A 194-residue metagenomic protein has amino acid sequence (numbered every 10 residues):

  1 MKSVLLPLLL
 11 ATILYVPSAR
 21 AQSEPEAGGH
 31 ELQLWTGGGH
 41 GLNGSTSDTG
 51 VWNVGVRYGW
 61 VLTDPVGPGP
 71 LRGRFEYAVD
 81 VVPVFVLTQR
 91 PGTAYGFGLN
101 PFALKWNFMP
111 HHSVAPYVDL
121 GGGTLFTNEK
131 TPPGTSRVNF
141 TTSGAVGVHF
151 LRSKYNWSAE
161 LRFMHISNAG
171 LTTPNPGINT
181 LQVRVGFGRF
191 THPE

Functional and structural regions predicted by a protein language model:
L6-Y15: Bacterial N-terminal signal peptides
A19-T63, N175, T180-E194: Short glycine/proline- and aromatic-enriched beta-strand/turn motifs that initiate or cap beta-hairpins
A21-G29, T63-F75, M109-A115, L151-W157 (+1 more regions): Short loop/turn motifs that connect adjacent beta-strands in outer-membrane beta-barrel proteins
G28-H30, D48-V54, T93-N100, V114 (+2 more regions): Residues that define the transmembrane beta-barrel architecture of outer-membrane proteins
T36-L42, W60, V81-L87, G122-N128 (+3 more regions): Transmembrane beta-strands of outer-membrane beta-barrel pores
L42-G44, Q89-P91, N128-G134, A169-N175: Extracellular loop and loop/strand-boundary signature of outer-membrane beta-barrel proteins
V54-N128: Gram-negative (and chloroplast) outer-membrane scaffold detector with strong preference for beta-barrel transmembrane
V56, F102-W106, G144-V146, L161 (+1 more regions): Membrane-embedded beta-strands of outer-membrane beta-barrel proteins, especially the hydrophobic/small aromatic
